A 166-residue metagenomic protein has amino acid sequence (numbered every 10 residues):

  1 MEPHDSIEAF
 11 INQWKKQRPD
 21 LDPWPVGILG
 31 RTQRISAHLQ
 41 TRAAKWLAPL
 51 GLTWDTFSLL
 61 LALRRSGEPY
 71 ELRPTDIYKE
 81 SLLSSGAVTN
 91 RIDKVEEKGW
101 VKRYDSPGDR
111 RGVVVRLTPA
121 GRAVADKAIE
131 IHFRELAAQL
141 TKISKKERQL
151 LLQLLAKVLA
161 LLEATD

Functional and structural regions predicted by a protein language model:
M1-D20, K146-D166: C-terminal regulatory/oligomerization modules of transcriptional regulators
M1-L50: N-terminal leader segment of winged-helix/HTH proteins
R31, S58-A62, A123, L150: Pre-recognition alpha-helix immediately N-terminal to the DNA-recognition helix within helix-turn-helix or winged-helix
Q33, L61-E68, I129, A156: Short, locally clustered residues in the helix-turn-helix/winged-helix DNA-binding domain
A37, T41-S84: N-terminal helix-turn-helix DNA-binding core of bacterial DNA-binding proteins
P74, I92-D93: Short, hydrophobic-biased segments on the C-terminal half of alpha helices that form "recognition helices"
D93-Q153: Charged, amphipathic alpha-helical coiled-coil/dimerization segments
